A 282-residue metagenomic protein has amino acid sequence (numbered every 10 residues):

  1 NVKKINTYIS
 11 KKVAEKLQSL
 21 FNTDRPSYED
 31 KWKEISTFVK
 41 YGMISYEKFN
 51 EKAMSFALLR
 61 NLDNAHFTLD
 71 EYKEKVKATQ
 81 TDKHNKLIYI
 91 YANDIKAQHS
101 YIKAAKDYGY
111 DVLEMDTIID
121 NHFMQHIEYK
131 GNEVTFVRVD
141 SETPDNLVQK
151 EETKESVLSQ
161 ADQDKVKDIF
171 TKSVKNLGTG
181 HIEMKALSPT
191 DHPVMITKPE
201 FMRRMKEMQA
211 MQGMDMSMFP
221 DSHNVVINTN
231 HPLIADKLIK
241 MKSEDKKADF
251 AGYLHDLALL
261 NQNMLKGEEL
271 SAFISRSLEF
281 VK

Functional and structural regions predicted by a protein language model:
N1-K282: Conserved GHKL (Bergerat-fold) ATPase module
